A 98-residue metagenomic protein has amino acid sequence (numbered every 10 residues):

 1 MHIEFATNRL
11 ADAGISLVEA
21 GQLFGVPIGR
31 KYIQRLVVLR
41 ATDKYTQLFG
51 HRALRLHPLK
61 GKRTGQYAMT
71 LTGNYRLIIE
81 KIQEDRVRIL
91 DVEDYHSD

Functional and structural regions predicted by a protein language model:
M1-L36: Arg/Lys-rich, positively charged N-terminal/basic patches that mediate binding to nucleic acids
I3-E4, R52, D85: Residues that recognize and position ribonucleotide moieties
G14, R40-D43: Hydrophobic residues in alpha-helical segments
K31-Q34, R40, H51-L54: Generic alpha-helix structural propensity
D43-Y67: A short, surface-exposed loop/turn module that caps and links secondary-structure elements
Q66-D98: Enriched for short, Lys/Arg-rich terminal
